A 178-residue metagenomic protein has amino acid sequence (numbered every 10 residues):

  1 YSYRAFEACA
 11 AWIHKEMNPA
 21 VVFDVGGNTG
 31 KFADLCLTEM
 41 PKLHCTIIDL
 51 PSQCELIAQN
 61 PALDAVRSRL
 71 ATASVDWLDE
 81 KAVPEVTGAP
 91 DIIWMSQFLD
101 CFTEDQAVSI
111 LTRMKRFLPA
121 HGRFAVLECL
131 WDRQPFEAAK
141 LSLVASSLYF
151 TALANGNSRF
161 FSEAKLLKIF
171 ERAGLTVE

Functional and structural regions predicted by a protein language model:
Y1-A20: Conserved Class I S-adenosyl-L-methionine-dependent methyltransferase catalytic core
K15-E178: Alpha-helical subdomain
